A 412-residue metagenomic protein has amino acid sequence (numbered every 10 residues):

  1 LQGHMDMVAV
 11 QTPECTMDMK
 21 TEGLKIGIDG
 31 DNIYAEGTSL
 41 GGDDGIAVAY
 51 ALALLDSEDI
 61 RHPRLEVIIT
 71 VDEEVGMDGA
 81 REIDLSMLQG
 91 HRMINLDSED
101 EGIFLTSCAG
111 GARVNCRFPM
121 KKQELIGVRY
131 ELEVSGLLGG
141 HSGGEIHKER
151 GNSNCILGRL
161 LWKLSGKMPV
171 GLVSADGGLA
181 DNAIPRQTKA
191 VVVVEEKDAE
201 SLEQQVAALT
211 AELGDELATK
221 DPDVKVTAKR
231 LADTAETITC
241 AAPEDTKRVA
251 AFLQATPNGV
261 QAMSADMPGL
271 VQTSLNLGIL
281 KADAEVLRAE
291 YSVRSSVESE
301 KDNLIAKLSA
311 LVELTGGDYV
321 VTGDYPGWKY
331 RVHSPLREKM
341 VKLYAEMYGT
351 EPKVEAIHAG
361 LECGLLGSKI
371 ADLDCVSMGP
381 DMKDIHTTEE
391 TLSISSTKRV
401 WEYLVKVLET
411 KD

Functional and structural regions predicted by a protein language model:
Q2-V75, A80-R81, M87-H91, R113 (+6 more regions): Active-site metal-coordination/substrate-binding segment of hydrolases, especially metallo-dependent peptidases
H62-S153, L157, L161-S165: Fold-level recognition of mixed alpha/beta catalytic cores in primary-metabolism enzymes, strongest
S86, E149-K167, E196-A199, K247-Q254 (+4 more regions): His/Asp/Glu-rich mid-to-C-terminal helical/loop segments that flank catalytic regions of hydrolases
R150-A175, Y330-L373: Active-site-adjacent substrate-binding region of metalloamidase/peptidase-like peptide-processing proteins
K189-V191, K225-C240, N276-L280, R288-E298 (+1 more regions): A short beta-alpha structural unit
E200-G214, N303-V312: Short amphipathic alpha-helices in soluble, non-transmembrane regions that often serve as interface/regulatory elements
Q205-Q272, N276-L280, A284-V286: Hard-cation-handling environments
A265, Q272-S274, G278-L287, S292 (+2 more regions): Zn-dependent metallopeptidase/amidohydrolase metal-coordination segment
